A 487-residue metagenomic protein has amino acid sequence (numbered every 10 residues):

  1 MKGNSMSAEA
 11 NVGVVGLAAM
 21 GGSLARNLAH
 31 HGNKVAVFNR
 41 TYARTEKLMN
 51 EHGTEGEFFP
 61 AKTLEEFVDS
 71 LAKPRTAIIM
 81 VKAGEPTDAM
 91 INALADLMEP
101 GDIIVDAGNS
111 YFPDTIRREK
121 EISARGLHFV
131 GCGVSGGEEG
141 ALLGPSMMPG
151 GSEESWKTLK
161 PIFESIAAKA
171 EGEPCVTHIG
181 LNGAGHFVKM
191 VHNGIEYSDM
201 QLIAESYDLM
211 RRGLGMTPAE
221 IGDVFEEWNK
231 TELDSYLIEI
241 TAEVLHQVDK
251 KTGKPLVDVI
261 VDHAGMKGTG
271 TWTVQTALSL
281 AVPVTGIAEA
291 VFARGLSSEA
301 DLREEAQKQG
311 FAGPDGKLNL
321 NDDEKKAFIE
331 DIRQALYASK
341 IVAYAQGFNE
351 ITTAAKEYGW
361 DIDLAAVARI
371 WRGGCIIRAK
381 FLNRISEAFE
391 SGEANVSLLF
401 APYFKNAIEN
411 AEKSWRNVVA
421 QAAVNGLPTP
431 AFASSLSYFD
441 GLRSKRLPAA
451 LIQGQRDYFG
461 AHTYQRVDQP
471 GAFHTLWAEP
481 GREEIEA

Functional and structural regions predicted by a protein language model:
K2-D69, K73-R75, L97-G101, E138-A141: NAD(P)+-binding Rossmann beta1-loop-alpha1 motif at the extreme N-terminus of oxidoreductases
I78-A93: Glycine/threonine-rich flexible loop motifs
T87-M90, V105, Y111-D223, K230-P255 (+2 more regions): Rossmann-fold dinucleotide-binding core
H186, R211, M216, T231-I341 (+1 more regions): Interdomain hinge/lid region at the active-site interface of Rossmann-like NAD(P)-dependent oxidoreductases
A355-A388: Small-residue-rich helix-loop
E409, S414-A487: C-terminal amphipathic alpha-helical interaction region
